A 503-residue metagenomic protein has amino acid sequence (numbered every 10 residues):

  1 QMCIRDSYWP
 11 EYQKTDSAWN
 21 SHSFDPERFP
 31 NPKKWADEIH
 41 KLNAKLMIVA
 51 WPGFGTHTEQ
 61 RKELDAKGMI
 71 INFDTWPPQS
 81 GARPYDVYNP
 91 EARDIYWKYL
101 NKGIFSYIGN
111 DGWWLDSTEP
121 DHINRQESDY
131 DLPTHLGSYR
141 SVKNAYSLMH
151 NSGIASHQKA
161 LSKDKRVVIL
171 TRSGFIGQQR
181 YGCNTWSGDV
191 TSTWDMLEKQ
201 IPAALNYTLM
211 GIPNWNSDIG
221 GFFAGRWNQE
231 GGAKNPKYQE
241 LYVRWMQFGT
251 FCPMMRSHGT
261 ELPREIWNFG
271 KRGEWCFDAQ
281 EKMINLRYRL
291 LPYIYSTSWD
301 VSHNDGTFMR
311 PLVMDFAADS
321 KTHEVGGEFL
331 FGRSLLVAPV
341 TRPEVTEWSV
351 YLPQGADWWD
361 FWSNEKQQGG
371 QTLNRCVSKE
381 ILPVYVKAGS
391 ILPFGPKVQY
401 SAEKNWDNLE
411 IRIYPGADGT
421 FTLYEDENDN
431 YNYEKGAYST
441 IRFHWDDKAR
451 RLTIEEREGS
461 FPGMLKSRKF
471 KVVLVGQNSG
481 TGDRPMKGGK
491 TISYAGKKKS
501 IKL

Functional and structural regions predicted by a protein language model:
Q1, R5-I381, V386-K387: Catalytic-domain carbohydrate-binding cleft regions of carbohydrate-active enzymes
I381-K499: Accessory, solvent-exposed terminal regions and/or long lumenal/extracellular loops of proteins
